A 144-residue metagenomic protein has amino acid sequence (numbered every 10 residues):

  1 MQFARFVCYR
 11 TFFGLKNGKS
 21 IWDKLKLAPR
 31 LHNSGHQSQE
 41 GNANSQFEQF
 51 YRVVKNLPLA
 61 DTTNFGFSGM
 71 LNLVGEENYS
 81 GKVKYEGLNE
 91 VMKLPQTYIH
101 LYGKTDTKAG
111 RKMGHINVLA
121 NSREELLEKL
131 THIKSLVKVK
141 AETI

Functional and structural regions predicted by a protein language model:
M1-F12, N17, L27-S80: Active-site "cap" helix and flanking loop/linker of ATP-utilizing ligase/carboxylase catalytic domains
S20-W22: Conserved protein kinase catalytic/activation segment
K24, N44-F47, Y85, L130: Alpha-helix initiation and N-capping motif
K24-A28, V91: Short amphipathic alpha-helical segments, especially helix-boundary/capping motifs
R52-I144: Peripheral (often C-terminal) accessory segments that flank ATP-dependent C-N-forming ligase machineries
